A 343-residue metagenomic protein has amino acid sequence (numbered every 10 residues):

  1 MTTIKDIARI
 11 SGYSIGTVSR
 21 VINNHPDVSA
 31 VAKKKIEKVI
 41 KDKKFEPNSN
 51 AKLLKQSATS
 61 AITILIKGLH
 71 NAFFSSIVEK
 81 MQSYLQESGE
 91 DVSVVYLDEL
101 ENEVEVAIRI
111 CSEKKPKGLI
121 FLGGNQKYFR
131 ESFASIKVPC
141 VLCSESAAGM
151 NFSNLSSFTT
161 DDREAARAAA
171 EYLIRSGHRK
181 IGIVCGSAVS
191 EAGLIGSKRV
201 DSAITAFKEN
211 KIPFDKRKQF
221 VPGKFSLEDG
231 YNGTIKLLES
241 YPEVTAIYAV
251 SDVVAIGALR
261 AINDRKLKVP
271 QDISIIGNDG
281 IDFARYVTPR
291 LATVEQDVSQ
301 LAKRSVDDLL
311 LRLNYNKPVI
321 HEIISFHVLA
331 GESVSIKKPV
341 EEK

Functional and structural regions predicted by a protein language model:
M1-T59, K343: N-terminal helix-turn-helix DNA-binding module of bacterial transcription factors
T2-K5, S57-E171, E239: Alpha-helical recognition/docking segments in bacterial nutrient-uptake and carbohydrate-utilization systems
S14, K117, R179-I181, T245: Short acidic/polar active-site loop segments enriched in Thr and Asp
T17-S19, L54-H70, K180-V189: Short beta-strand segments enriched in small/hydrophobic residues
I66-S76, V94-N102, F158-A168, V184-G233 (+4 more regions): Hinge/beta->alpha junction and helix N-cap segments in small-molecule ligand-binding domains
K180, F214-K218, V269-S274: Short acidic capping loops at alpha-helix termini that bridge into adjacent secondary structure
I235-K343: Flexible loop/turn connectors
